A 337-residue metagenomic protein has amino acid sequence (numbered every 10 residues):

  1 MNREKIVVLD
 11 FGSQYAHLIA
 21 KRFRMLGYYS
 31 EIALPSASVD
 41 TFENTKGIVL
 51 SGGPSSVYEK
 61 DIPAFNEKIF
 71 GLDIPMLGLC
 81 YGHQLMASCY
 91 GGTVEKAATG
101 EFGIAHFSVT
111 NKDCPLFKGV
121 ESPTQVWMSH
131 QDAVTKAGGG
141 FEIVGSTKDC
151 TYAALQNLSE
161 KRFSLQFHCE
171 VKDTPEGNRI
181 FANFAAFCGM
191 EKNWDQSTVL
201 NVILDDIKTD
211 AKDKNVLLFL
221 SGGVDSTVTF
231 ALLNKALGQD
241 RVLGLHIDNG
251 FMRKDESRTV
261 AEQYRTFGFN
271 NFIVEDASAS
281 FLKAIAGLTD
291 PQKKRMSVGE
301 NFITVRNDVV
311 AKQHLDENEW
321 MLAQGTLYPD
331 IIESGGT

Functional and structural regions predicted by a protein language model:
M1-L50, P54-A64, K68-L72, S88-N318 (+1 more regions): RNA-binding accessory domains that recognize and position tRNA/RNA substrates
G78, G82, A87, G222: Gly/Ala-rich beta-loop-alpha elbow adjacent to hydrolase catalytic centers
